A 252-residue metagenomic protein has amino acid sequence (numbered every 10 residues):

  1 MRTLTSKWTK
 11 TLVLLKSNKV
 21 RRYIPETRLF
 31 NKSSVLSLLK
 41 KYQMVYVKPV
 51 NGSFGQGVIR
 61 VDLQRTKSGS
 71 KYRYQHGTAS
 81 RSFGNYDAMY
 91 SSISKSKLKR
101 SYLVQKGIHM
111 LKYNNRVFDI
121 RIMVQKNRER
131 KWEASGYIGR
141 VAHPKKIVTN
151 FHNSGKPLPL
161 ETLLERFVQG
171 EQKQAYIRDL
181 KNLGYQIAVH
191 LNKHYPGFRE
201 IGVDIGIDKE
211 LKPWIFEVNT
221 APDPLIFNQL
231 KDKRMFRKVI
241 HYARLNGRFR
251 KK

Functional and structural regions predicted by a protein language model:
M1-V58: A conserved helix-loop-beta module that forms one wall/lid of the active-site cleft in ATP-utilizing catalytic domains
M1-W8, L12, V168-E171, A175-R178 (+3 more regions): C-terminal active-site "lid" helix and adjoining low-complexity regulatory extension at the edge of ATP-using catalytic
I24-E26, V45-M89: Glycine-rich phosphate-binding loop of ATP-grasp-fold ATP-dependent ligases
L39, N51-S53, Y113-V117, G197: A short catalytic or substrate-binding loop motif that flags glycine-/basic-rich loops and adjacent residues that bind
Y42-Q43, H76-G155: Phosphate-binding site of ATP-dependent enzymes
Q56, F118-I120, V203: Change "...and in nucleic-acid phosphodiester-cleaving endonucleases..." to "...and in nucleic-acid processing enzymes
Q64, M123-N127, G206-E210: Short beta-strand micro-motifs enriched in acidic
S96-I108, E133, K145-G206: A long amphipathic alpha-helix within ATP-dependent nucleotide-binding catalytic cores
